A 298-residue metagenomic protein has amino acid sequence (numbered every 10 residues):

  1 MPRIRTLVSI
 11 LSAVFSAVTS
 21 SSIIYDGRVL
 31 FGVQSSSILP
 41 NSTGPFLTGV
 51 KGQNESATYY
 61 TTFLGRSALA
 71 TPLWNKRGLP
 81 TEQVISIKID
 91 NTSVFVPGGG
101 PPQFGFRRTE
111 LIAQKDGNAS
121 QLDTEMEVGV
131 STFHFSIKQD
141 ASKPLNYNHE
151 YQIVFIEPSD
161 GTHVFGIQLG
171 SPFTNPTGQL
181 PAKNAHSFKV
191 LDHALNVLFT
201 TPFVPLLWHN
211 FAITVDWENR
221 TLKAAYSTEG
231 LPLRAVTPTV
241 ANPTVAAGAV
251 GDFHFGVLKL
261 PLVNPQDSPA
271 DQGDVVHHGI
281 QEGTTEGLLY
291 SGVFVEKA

Functional and structural regions predicted by a protein language model:
M1-I23: Fungal secretory targeting signals
V18-P181, A241-A298: Low-complexity, Ser/Thr/Pro/Gly-rich disordered linker/stalk regions
T81-I89, S187-D192, A224: Generic recognition of long tandem-repeat/solenoid scaffolds
H134-S136, K189, A212-T214, K223-A225 (+1 more regions): Beta-strand cores of modular interaction/reader domains in eukaryotic scaffold and signaling proteins, especially PDZ
T162-F165, N196-T200, L231-P238: Surface-exposed loop/edge segments in extracytoplasmic proteins
V190-N210: Short, aromatic/His-centered strand-loop micro-motif at the edge of beta-sheets
V204-K223, E229-G230: Localized edge beta-strand/strand-to-loop motifs within extracellular or lumenal beta-rich domains
